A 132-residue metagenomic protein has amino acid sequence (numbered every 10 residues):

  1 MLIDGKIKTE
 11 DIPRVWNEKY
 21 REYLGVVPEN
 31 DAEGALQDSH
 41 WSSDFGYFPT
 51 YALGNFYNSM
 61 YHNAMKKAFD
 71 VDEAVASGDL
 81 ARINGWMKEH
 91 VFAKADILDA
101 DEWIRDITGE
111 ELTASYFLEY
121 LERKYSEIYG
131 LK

Functional and structural regions predicted by a protein language model:
M1-K132: C-terminal, non-catalytic "cap/extension" segments appended to globular domains
